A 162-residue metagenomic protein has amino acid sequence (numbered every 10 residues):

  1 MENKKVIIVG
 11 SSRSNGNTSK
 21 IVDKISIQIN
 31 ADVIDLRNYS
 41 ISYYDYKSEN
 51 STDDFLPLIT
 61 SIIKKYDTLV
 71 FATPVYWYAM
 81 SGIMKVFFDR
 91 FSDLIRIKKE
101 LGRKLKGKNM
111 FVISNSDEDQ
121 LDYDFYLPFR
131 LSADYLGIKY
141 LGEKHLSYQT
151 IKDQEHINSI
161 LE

Functional and structural regions predicted by a protein language model:
M1-K98, L141-E162: N-terminal beta1-alpha1-beta2 submodule of the flavodoxin-like/Rossmannoid cofactor-binding fold
E100-E143: Short, glycine-/small-residue-rich phosphate/pyrophosphate-handling segment
